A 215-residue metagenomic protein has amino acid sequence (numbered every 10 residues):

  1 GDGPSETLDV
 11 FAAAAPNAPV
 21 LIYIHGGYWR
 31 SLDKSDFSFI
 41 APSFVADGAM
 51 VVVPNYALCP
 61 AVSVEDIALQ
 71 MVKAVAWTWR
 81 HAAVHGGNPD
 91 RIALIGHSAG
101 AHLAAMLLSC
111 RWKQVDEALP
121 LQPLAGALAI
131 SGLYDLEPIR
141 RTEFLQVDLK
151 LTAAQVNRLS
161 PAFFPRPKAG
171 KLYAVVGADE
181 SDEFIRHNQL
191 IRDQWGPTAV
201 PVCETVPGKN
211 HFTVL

Functional and structural regions predicted by a protein language model:
G1-L215: Alpha/beta-hydrolase superfamily serine-hydrolase fold, recognizing
